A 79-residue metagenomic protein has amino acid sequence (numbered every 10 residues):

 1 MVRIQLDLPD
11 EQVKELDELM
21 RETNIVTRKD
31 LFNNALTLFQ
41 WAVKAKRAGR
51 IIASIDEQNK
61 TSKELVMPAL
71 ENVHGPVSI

Functional and structural regions predicted by a protein language model:
M1-D7, M20, S62-A69, H74-G75: Short Lys/Arg-rich basic patches
Q5, G49-I51: Residues at or immediately flanking beta-strands
L6-L8, L16-L19, L31, L36: Generic leucine side-chain signal with a strong bias for well-ordered alpha-helical environments
D10-T27, A45, A53: Surface-exposed, Lys/Arg-rich phosphate-binding patches that contact polyanionic backbones
R28-A48, T61-E64: Short, basic amphipathic alpha-helical segments that act as recognition/interaction helices in nucleic-acid-binding
D56-N59: Short acidic-glycine loop/turn motifs at beta-strand connectors
V77-I79: Non-DNA-binding regulatory cores of transcription-related proteins, predominantly C-terminal effector-binding
